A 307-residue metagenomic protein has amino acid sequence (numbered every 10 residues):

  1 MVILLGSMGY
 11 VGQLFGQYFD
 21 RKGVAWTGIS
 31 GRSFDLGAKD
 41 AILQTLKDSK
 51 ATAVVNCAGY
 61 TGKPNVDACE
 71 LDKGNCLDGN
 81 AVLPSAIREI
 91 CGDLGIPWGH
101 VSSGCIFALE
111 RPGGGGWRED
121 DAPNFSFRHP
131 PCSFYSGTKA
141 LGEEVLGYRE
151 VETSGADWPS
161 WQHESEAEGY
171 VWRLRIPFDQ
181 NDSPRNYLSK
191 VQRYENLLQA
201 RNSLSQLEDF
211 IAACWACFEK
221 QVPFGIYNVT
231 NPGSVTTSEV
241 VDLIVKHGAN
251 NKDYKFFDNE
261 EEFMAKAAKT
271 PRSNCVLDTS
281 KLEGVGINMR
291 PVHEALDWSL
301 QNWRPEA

Functional and structural regions predicted by a protein language model:
M1-K22: N-terminal Rossmann NAD(P)H-binding glycine-rich loop of SDR-like oxidoreductase domains
L5, I29, V54-A58, W98-G104 (+2 more regions): SDR active-site strand-loop-helix element
D20, V24-T45, G59: Adenosine-cofactor binding site in Rossmann-like domains, unifying the SAM/SAH pocket of S-adenosylmethionine-dependent
A38, V82-A86, P97, S136 (+2 more regions): Conserved cofactor-binding/catalytic machinery of classical short-chain dehydrogenase/reductase
K39-A81, A86, G92: NAD(P)H-binding glycine-rich loop region in Rossmannoid oxidoreductase-like domains and their noncatalytic homologs
L71-D78, V82, C105-W172: Catalytic helix-loop patch of NAD(P)-dependent Rossmann-fold dehydrogenases
P112-G113, E144-A212: NAD(P)-dependent short-chain dehydrogenase/reductase
A213-K269, S273, W298, R304-A307: Mid/C-terminal beta-alpha module of Rossmann-like enzyme folds, strongest in SDR-family dehydrogenases/epimerases
